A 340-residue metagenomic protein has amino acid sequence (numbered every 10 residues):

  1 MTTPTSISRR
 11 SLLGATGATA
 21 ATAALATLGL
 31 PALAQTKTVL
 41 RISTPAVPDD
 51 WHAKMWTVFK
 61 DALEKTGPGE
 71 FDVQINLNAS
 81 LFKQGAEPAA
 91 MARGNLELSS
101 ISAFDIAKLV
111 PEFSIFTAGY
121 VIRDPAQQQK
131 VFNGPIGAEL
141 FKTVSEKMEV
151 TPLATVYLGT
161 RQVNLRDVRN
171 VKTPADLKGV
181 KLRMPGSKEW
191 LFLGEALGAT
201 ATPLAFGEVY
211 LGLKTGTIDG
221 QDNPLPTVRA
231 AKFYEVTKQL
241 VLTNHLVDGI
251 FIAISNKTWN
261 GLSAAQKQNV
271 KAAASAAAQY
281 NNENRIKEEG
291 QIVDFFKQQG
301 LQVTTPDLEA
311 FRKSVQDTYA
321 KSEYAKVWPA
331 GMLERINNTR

Functional and structural regions predicted by a protein language model:
T2, S6-Q128, I136, S145-R340: N-terminal secretory/targeting leader peptides
F141: Conserved glycine-rich "GG(E/T)P / GGGxP" loop and the immediately following alpha-helix in the radical SAM core
